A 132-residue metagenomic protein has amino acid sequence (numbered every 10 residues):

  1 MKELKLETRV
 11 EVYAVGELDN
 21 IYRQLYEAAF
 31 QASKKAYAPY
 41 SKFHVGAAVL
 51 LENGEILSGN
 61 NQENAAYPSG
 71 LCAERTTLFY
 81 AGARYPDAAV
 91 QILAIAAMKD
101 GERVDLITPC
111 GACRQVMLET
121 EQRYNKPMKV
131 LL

Functional and structural regions predicted by a protein language model:
M1-E27: Short, compositionally biased leader-like segments
L18, A36-A38, A66: Residues embedded in well-ordered secondary-structure elements
D19, R23, P39-S41, L71-C72: Alpha-helix initiation and capping sites
E27-K34: Short Pro/Gly-enriched beta-strand edge/turn motifs at strand-loop
K35-S41, M128: Extended beta-strand/beta-hairpin segments
K42-L51: Short beta-strand scaffold segments in enzyme catalytic cores
N60-L132: Zn2+-dependent cytidine deaminase-like catalytic core
